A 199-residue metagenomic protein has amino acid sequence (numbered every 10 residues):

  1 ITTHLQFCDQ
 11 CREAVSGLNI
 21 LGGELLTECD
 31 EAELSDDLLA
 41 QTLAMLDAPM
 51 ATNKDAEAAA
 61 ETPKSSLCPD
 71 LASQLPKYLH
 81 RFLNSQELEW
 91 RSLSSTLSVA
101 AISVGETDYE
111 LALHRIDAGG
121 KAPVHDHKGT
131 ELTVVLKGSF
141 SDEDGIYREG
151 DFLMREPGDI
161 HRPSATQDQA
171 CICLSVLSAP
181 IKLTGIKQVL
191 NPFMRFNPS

Functional and structural regions predicted by a protein language model:
Q6-D9, E13, I20-Q86: Positively biased amphipathic helices and basic secretion/translocation or surface-docking motifs that either flank
Q10, K121, D151-F152: Residue-level marker of beta-strand positions
V15, A122-V124, E143, H161-Q167: Short beta-strand His + acidic residue motifs that chelate non-heme Fe in jelly-roll/DSBH and cupin folds
E87-G120: A short glycine-rich, His/Asp/Glu-containing loop-to-beta-strand
D117-G120, H127-D142: Glycine- and acidic-residue-biased ligand/ion/polar-headgroup-sensing regions
D142-R162: Short acidic-glycine-tyrosine-enriched beta hairpin
D159-L183: Ligand-binding loop in jelly-roll beta-barrel domains
L174-S199: Double-stranded beta-helix
